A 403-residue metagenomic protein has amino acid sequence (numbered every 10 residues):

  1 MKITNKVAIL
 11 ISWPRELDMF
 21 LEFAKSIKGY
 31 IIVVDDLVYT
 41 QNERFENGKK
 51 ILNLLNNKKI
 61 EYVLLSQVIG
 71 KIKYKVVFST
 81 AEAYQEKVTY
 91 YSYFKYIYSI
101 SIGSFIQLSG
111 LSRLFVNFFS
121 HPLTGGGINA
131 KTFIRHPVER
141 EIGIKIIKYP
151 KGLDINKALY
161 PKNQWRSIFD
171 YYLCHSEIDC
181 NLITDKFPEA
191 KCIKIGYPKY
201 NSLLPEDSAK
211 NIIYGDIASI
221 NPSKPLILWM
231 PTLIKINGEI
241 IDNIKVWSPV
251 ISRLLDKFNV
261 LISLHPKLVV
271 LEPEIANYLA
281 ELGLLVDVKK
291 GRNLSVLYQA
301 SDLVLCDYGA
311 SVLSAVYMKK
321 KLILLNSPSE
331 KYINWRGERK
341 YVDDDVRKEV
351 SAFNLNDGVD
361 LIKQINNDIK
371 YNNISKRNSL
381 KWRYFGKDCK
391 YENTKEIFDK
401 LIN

Functional and structural regions predicted by a protein language model:
I3-P14, W229-T232: Nucleotide-activated donor-dependent transferases that construct or modify glycoconjugates
N5, I144, K224-I227: Nucleotide donor/acceptor-binding cores
A8-P205: Active-site and donor-binding regions of nucleotide-sugar-utilizing enzymes
E16-S26, I195-A276, F353-L355, F385-N393: Conserved catalytic-core segment of nucleotide-activated headgroup transferases in glycan assembly
V33-L52, I144, P150, M230 (+1 more regions): Catalytic donor nucleotide-activated moiety binding site of glycosyltransferases and closely related
E61-S66, L285-K290, E349-L361: Short acidic-hydrophobic, aromatic-tinged amphipathic segments that line or gate anion-handling sites
L65-Q67, L268-L313: Donor nucleotide-activated moiety binding/catalytic core segment of transferases that use nucleotide-activated donors
A310-Y384: Catalytic binding pocket for nucleotide-activated donors in carbohydrate/polymer assembly enzymes
